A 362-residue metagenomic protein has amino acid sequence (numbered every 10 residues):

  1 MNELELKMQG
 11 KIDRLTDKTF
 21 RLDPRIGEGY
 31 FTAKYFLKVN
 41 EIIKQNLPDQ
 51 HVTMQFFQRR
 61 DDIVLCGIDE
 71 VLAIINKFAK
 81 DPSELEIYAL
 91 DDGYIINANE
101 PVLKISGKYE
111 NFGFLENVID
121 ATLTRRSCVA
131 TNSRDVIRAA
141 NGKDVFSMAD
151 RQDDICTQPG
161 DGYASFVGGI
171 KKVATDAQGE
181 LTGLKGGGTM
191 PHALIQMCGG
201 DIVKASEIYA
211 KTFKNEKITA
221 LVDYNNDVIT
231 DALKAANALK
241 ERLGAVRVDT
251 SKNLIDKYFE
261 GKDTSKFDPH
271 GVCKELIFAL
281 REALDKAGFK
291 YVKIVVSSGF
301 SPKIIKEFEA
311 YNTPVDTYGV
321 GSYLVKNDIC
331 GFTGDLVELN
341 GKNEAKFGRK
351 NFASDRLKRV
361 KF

Functional and structural regions predicted by a protein language model:
M1-F213, R242, L324-F362: Ordered alpha/beta subdomains of enzyme catalytic regions
E3, A193-F362: Glycine-rich phosphate/ribose-binding loops and adjacent secondary-structure elements that form binding surfaces
